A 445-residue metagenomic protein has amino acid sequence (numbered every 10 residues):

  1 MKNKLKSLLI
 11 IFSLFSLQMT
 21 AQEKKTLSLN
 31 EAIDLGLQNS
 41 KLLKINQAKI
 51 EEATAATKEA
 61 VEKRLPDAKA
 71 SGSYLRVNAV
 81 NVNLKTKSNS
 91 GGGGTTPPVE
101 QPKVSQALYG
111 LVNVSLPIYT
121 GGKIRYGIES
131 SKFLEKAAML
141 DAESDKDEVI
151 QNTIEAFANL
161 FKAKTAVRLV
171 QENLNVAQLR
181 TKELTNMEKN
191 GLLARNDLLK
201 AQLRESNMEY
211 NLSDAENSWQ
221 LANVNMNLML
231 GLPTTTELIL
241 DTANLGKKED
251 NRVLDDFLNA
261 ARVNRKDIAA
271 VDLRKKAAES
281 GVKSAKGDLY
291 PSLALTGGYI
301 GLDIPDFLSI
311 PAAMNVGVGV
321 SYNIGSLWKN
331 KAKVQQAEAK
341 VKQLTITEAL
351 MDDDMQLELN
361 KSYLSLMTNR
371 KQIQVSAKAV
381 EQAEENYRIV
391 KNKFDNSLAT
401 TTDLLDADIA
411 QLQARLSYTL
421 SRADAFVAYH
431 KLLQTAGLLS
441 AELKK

Functional and structural regions predicted by a protein language model:
M1-L29, S40, K444-K445: Bacterial Sec-dependent N-terminal signal peptides
K6, Q22, K69, N78 (+1 more regions): Acidic, low-complexity, intrinsically disordered peripheral segments
A21-K69, S73, A79, T234-R274 (+1 more regions): Bacterial Sec-pathway N-terminal export signals of envelope proteins
L27, E31, A55, E148-A260 (+4 more regions): Periplasmic alpha-helical coiled-coil/stalk elements that build and connect Gram-negative outer-membrane
K44, D67-K85, Q101-S105, S115-S144 (+4 more regions): Small/polar (Gly/Ser/Thr/Ala-rich) solvent-exposed segments that form structured loops/beta-strands/short helices used
I45-A60, D145, V149-R168, N186 (+4 more regions): Amphipathic alpha-helical coiled-coil segments
L108-V114, F257, M314-V320: Hydrophobic, lipid-facing positions within transmembrane beta-strands of outer-membrane proteins
